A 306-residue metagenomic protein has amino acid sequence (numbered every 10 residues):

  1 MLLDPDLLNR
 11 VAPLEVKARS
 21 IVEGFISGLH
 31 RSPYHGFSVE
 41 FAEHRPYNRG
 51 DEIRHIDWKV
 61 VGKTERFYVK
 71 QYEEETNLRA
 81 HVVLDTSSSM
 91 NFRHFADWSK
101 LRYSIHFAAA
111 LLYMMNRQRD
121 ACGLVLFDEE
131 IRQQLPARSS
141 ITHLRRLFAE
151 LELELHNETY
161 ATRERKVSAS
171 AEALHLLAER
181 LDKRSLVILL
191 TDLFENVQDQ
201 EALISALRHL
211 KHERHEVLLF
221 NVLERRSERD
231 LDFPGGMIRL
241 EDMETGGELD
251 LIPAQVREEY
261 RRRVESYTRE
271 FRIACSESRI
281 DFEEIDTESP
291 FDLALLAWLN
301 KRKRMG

Functional and structural regions predicted by a protein language model:
M1-P33, P46-D51, V60, V69-H106 (+1 more regions): Exposed, interaction-prone extracellular/peripheral surfaces
Y34-S38: A positional/architectural concept
E40-E43, R66, A109: Short alpha-helical segments and helix-capping/turn motifs at coil-helix boundaries
R54-T64: N-terminal low-complexity, intrinsically disordered segments
